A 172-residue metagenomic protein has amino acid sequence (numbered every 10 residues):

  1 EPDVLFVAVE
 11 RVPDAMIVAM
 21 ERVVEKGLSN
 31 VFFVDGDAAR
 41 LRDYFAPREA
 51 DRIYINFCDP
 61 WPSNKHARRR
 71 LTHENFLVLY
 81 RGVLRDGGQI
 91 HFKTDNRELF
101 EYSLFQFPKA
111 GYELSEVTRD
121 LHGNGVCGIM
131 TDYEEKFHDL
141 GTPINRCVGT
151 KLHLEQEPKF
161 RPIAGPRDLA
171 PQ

Functional and structural regions predicted by a protein language model:
V4-V7: Short beta-strand element of Class I
V12-P13: Conserved SAM/SAH-binding beta-strand->alpha-helix loop
A19-R52: S-adenosyl-L-methionine
Y44, A50-L71: A short SAM/SAH-binding and catalytic strip from SAM-dependent methyltransferases
P62-A67, F92-A110: Conserved class I S-adenosyl-L-methionine
R70-Q89: A short glycine-rich, Lys/Arg-flanked "PGG" loop and its adjoining helix->strand segment in the class I
N75-R81, E101-H122: Conserved Class I S-adenosyl-L-methionine
L114-Q172: SAM/dcSAM-binding transferase cores
